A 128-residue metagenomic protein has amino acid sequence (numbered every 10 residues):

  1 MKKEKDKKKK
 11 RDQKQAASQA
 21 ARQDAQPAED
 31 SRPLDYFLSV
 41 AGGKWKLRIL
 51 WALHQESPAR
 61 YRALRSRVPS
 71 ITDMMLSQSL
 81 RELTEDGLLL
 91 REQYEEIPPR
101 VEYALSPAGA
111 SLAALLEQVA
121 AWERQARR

Functional and structural regions predicted by a protein language model:
M1-A41: N-terminal leader segment of winged-helix/HTH proteins
A28-M75, E96, E102: N-terminal helix-turn-helix DNA-binding core of bacterial DNA-binding proteins
D35, W51, Q78, A114 (+1 more regions): A cross-family signal for key residues in well-ordered alpha-helices that form functional helical elements
L76, L80-L83: Basic amphipathic alpha-helical segments that dock to polyanions
T84-E92: A short, conserved structural fragment
E95-L116: Basic, amphipathic "hinge/linker" alpha-helix immediately C-terminal to the N-terminal HTH DNA-binding motif
S111-R127: Short, solvent-exposed amphipathic helices
